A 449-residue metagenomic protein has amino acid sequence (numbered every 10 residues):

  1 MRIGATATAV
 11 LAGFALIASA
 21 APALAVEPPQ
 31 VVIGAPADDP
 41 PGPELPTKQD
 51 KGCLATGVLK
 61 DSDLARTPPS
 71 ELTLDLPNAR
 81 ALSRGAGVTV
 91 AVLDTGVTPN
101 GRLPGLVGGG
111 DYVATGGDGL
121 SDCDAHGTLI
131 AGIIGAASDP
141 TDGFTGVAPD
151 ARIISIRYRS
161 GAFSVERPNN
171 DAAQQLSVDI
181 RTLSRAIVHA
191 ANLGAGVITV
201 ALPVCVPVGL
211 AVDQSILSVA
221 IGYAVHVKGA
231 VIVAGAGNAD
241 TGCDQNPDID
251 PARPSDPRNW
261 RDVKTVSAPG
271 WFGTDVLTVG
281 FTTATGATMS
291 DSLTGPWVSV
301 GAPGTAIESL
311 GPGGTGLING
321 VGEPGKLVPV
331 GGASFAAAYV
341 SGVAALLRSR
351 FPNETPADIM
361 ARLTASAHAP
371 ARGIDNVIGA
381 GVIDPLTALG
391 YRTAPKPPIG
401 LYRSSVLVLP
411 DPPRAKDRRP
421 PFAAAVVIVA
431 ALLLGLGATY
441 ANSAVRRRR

Functional and structural regions predicted by a protein language model:
M1-E27, A425-N442: Secretory targeting and sorting signals
P28-S177, A186, N192, D240 (+1 more regions): Active-site core segment of subtilase-fold serine proteases
L82, I133-P140, L193, Y223-V227 (+4 more regions): Structured segments of extracytoplasmic/periplasmic soluble domains in secreted or envelope-associated proteins
A86-V90, P149-I154, N192-I198, H226-I232 (+1 more regions): Loop/turn elements at helix/coil->beta-strand transitions in domains of secreted/extracellular proteins
T95-P99, V113-A114, P140, R159-F163 (+7 more regions): Solvent-exposed loop/turn segments at secondary-structure junctions within structured extracellular/periplasmic domains
F163-A268, V328-G331, F335: Substrate-binding/access-modulating region of protease and related hydrolase catalytic domains
S255-L346: Extracellular S/T/G-rich loop segment that most often corresponds to the catalytic His/Ser-adjacent loop
F351-R447: C-terminal subdomain of the subtilisin-like protease fold in secreted/lumenal serine endopeptidases
